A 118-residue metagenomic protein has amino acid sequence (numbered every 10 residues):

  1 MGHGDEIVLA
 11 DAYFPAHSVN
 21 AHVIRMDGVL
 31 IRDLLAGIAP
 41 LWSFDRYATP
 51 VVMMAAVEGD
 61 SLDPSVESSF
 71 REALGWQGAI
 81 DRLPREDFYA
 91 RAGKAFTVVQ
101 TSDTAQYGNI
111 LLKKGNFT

Functional and structural regions predicted by a protein language model:
M1-E6, A36, P40-F44, E72 (+1 more regions): Short, intrinsically disordered, mixed-charge
M1-N20, R25, L30: Long, hydrophobic N-terminal alpha-helical segment
D5-V8, H22-V23, R46-M54, Q77-D81 (+2 more regions): Structural motif
P15, D45-Y47, L112, N116-T118: Conserved phosphate- and dinucleotide-binding cores of soluble alpha/beta proteins, encompassing both enzyme active
S18-A21, L35, N109-K113: Short, glycine/acidic-enriched capping/hinge loops at junctions between secondary-structure elements
M26-T49: Long, charge-dense
L41-A73: Catalytic phosphate-donor-binding core of small-molecule kinases
D60-T118: Glycine-rich, aromatic-bearing surface loops/beta-hairpins
